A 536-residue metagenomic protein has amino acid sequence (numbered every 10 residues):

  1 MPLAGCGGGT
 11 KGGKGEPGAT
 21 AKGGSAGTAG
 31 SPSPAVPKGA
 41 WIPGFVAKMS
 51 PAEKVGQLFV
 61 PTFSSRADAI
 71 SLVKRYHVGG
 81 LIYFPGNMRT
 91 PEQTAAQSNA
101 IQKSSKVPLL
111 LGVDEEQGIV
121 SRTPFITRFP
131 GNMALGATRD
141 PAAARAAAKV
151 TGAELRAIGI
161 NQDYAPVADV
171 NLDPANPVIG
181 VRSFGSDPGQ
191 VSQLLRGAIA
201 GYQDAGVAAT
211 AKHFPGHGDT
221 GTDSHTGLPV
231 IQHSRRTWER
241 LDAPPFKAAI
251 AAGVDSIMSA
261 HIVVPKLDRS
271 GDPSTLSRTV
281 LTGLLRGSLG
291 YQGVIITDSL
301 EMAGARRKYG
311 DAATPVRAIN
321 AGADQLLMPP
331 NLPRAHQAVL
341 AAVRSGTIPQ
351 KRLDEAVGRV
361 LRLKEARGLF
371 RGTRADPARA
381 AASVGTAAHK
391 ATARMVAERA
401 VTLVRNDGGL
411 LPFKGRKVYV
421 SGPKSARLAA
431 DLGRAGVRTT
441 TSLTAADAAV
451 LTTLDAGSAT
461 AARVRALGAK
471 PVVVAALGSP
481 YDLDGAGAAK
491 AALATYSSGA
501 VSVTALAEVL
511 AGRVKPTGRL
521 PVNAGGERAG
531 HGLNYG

Functional and structural regions predicted by a protein language model:
C6-Y76, G287, K308-G536: Preference for extracellular/luminal or secreted protein segments
S50, L81, N87-L109, V113 (+2 more regions): Second-shell residues forming the walls of enzyme active-site clefts
Q57-R66, N132-A146, G227-R240, E301-K308: Active-site mouth loops of central-metabolism enzymes
F63-A67, L111-V120, N161-N171, A211-H217 (+2 more regions): Short glycine-enriched loops at secondary-structure junctions
S71-F84, K149-Q162: Catalytic domains of carbohydrate-active enzymes, especially glycoside hydrolases
E92-K106, P141-A157, G358: Active-site-adjacent structural elements in enzyme catalytic domains
L135-I160, V167-N176, G180-I199, T386 (+1 more regions): A substrate-binding/cap region within the structured catalytic cores of diverse enzymes
